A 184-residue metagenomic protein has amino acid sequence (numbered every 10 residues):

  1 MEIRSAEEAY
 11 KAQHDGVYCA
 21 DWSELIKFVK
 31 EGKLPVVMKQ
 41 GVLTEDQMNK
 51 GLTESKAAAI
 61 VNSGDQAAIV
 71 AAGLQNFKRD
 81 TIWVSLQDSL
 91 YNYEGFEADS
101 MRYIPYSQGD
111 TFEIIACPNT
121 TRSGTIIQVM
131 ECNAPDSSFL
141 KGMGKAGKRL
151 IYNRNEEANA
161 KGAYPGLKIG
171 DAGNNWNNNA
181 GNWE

Functional and structural regions predicted by a protein language model:
M1-D15, V29: N-terminal alpha-helical signal peptides/signal-anchor transmembrane segments
G16-E184: Low-complexity, acidic interaction segments enriched in glycine
